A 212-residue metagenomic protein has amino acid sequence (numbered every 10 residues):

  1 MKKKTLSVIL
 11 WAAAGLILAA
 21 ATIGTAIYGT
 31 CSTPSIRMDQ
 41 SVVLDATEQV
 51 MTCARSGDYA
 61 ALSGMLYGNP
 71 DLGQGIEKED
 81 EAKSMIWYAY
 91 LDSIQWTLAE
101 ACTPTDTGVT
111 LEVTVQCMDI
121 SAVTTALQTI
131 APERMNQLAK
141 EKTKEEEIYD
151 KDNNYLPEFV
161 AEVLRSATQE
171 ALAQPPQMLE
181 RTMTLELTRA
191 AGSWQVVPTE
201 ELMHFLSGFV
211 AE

Functional and structural regions predicted by a protein language model:
M1-M65, V109-V113: Gram-positive cell-envelope targeting signals
S32-T103, A122: Core segments of small alpha/beta cavity-forming domains
G57-A61, M118-I120, S193-Q195, M203: Primarily extracytoplasmic ectodomains and periplasmic/lumenal surface modules that are beta-strand-rich
L66-G68, E100-C102, V113-D119, P198-L202: A mature extracytoplasmic/lumenal domain signature
D80-S84, E162-E170: Short Pro/Gly-enriched beta-strand edge/turn motifs at strand-loop
E100-T110, L187-S193: A short, structured loop/turn motif at beta-sheet edges
Q116-R134: Short, cysteine-centered beta-strand-loop-beta hairpins and adjacent loop/turn segments enriched in charged/polar
P132-E158, A171-E212: Short beta-strand edge/turn micro-motifs at domain boundaries
